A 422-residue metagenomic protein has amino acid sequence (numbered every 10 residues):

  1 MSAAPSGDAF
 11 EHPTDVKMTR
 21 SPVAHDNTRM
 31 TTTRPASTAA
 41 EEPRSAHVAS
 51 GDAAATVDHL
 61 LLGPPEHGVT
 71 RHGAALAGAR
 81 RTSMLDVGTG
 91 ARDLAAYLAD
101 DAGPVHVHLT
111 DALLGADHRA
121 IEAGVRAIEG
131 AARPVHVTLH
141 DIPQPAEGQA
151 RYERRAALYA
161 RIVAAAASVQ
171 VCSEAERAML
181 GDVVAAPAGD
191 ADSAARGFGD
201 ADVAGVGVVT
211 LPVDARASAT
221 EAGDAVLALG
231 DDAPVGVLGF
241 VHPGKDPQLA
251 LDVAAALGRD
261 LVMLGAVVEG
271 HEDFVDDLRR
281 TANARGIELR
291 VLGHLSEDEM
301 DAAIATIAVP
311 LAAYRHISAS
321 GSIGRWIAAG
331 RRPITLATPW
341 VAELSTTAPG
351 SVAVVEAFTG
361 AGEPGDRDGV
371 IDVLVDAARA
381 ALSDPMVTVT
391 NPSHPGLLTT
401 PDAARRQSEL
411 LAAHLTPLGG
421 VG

Functional and structural regions predicted by a protein language model:
R71, A361-G422: A charged, aromatic-enriched C-terminal amphipathic alpha-helix characteristic of glycosyltransferases across folds
G124-P134, R151-V169: Membrane-proximal helix-turn-helix segments that form the acceptor-binding/catalytic region of lipid-linked
A164-T220: Donor nucleotide-sugar binding/catalytic pocket of nucleotide-sugar-dependent glycosyltransferases
A225-K245, L251-G258, V262: Conserved donor-binding/catalytic core segment of Leloir-type glycosyltransferases
D260-D276, G293: Glycosyltransferase donor-sugar binding loop
V275-D301: Nucleotide-activated donor-binding/catalytic signature segment of Leloir-type glycosyltransferases, i.e., the conserved
A302-S318, R331: Acidic donor-binding loop of glycosyltransferase active sites
R332-A337: Short hydrophobic beta-strand element within catalytic cores of glycosyltransferases and related nucleotide-activated
